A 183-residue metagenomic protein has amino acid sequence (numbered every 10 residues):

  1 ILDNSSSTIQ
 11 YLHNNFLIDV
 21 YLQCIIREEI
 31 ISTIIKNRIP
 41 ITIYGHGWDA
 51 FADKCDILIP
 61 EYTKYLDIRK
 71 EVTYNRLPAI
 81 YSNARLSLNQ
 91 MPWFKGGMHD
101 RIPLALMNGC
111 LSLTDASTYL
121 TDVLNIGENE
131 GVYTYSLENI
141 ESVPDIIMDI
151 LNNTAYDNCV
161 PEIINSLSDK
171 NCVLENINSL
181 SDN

Functional and structural regions predicted by a protein language model:
I1-I26, T33, N37-D49: Extended, charge-rich helix/loop segments that form flexible, surface "patches" used to engage negatively charged
Y21, H46, A52-S181: Catalytic binding pocket for nucleotide-activated donors in carbohydrate/polymer assembly enzymes
I30-T33, R101: A short acidic, amphipathic alpha-helical/loop segment
